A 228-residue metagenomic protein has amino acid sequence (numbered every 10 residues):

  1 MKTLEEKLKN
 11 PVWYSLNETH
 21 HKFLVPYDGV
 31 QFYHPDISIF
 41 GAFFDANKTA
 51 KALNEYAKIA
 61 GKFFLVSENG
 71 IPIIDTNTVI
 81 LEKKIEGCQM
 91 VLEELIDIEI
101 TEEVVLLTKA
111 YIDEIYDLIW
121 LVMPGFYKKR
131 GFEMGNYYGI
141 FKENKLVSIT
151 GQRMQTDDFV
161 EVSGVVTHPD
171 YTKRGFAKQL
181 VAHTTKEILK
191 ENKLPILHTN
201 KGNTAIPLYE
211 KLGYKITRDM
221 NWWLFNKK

Functional and structural regions predicted by a protein language model:
K2-E99: Acyl-donor-binding surface of acyltransferase catalytic domains
K2-K9, E93-G125: Short amphipathic alpha-helix that is part of the acyltransferase structural core
I39-A42, V165-K173: A short, internal acetyl-CoA/4′-phosphopantetheine-binding micro-motif in the GNAT/acyltransferase core
K48-L53, K173-K190, I206-P207, K211: Conserved acetyl-CoA-binding loop-helix of GNAT-fold acetyltransferases
P72-T78, K178, K201-R218: Conserved active-site alpha-helix within GNAT-family acetyltransferase domains
E82-L92, K215-K228: Conserved catalytic-core motifs of GNAT/GCN5-like acyltransferases
F126-H168: A conserved beta-strand-loop-helix scaffold within acyl/acetyltransferase catalytic domains
V162, P195-T199: Conserved hydrophobic beta-strand within the GNAT/NAT acetyltransferase core sheet that lines the active-site cleft
